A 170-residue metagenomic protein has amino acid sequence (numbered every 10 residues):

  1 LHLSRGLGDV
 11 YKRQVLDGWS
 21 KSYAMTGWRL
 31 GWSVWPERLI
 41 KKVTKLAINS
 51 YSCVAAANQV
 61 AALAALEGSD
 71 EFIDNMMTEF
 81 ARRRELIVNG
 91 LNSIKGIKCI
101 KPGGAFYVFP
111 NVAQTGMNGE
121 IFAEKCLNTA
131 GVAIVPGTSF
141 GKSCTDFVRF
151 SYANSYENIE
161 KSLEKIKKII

Functional and structural regions predicted by a protein language model:
L1-Y11: Single conserved hydrophobic/aromatic residue that forms the stacking wall/gate of nucleotide- or nucleobase-binding
D9-I170: PLP-dependent class I/II
